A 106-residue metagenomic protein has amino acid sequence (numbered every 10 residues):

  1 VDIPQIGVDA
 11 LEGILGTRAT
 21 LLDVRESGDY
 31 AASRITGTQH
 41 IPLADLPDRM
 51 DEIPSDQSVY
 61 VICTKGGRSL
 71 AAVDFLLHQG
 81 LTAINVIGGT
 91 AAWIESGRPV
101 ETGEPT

Functional and structural regions predicted by a protein language model:
V1-T20, E26-S58, G67-T106: Rhodanese-like catalytic fold shared by cysteine-dependent sulfurtransferases and DSP/PTP-type phosphatases
V61-I62: Short, surface-exposed ligand- or partner-binding patches at beta-edge/loop junctions that are enriched in aromatics
